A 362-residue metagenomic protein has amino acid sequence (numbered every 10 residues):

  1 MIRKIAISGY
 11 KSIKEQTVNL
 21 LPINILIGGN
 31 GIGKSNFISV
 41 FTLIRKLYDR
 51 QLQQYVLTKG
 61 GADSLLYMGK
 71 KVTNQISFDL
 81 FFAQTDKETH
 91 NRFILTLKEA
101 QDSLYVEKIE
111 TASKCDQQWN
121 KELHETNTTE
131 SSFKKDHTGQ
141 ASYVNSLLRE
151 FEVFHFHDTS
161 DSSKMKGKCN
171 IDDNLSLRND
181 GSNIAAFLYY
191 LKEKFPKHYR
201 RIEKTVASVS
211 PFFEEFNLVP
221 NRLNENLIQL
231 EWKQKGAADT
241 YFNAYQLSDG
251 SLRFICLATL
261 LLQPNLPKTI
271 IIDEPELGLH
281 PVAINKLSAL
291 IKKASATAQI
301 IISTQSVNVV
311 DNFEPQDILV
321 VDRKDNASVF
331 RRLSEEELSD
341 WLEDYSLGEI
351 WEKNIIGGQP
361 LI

Functional and structural regions predicted by a protein language model:
M1, K286-I362: C-terminal lobe/lid and adjacent interdomain/linker elements of RecA-like ASCE P-loop ATPase modules
M1-K14: N-terminal pre-Walker A segment at the start of P-loop NTPase domains
E15-L21, L262-N265: Phosphate-binding P-loop
L21-K59, D180, F254-I255, S303: Phosphate-binding glycine-rich loops of NTP-binding sites
S39-D102: Conserved P-loop NTP-binding catalytic core
D86-L218: Electropositive, glycine-dotted interaction segments that contact anionic polymers or phosphate-rich ligands
R200-S210, E214-L262, P275-N285: Conserved ABC ATPase signature
I270-E274: Catalytic Walker B motif of ABC-type/P-loop ATPase nucleotide-binding domains
